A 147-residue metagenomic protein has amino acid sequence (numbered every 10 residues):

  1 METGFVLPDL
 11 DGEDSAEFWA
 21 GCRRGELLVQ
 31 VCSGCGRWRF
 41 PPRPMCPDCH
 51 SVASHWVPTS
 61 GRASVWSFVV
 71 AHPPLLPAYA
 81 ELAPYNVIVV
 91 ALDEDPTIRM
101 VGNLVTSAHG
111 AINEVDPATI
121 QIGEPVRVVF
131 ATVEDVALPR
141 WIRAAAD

Functional and structural regions predicted by a protein language model:
M1-V29, E134, L138, R143: A broadly conserved sequence feature marking short terminus-proximal activation segments in nucleic acid-centric
G25-L28, P42, T59-G61: Short metal-coordination and nucleic-acid-contact micro-motifs, chiefly zinc-binding Cys/His arrays
V31-G34, M45-S51: Short, cysteine/histidine-rich loop/knuckle motifs that typically chelate Zn2+
G36-R39, V52-A53, H72: Cys/His-rich microdomains that often coordinate metals
F40-R43, W56, E114-T119: Short, surface-exposed secondary-structure edge patches
A63-V65, L104: Conserved hydrophobic positions within beta-strands
F68-P74, D95, V133: Short, conserved beta-turn/loop elements at beta-strand boundaries and strand-helix junctions
T97, V101-D147: Well-ordered alpha/beta subsegment
